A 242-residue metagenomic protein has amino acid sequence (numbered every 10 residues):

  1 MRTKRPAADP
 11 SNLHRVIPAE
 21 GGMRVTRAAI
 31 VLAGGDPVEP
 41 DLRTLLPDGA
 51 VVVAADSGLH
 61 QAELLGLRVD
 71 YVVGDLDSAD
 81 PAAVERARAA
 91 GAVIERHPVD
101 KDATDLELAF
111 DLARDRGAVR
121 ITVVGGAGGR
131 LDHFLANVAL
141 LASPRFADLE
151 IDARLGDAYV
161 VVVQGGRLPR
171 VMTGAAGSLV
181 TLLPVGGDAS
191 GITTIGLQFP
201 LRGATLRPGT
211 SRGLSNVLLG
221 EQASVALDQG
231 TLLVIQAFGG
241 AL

Functional and structural regions predicted by a protein language model:
D9-A87: N-terminal beta-strand-loop-alpha-helix module at the start of alpha/beta ligand-binding or catalytic domains
V53-D56, G74, E95-R96, V124-G125 (+1 more regions): General beta-strand structural signal in soluble alpha/beta enzymes
E63, R114-G117: Non-catalytic positions within long, well-ordered alpha-helices that form the structural scaffold/packing of enzyme
I94-D115: Short phosphate-binding loop-to-helix
L131-A142: Short Gly/Thr/Asp-enriched flexible loops that form oxyanion-binding sites at enzyme active sites
R145-Y159: Short, acidic/small-residue loops that bind anionic groups at enzyme active sites
V163-L242: Long, charged alpha-helical interface segments
